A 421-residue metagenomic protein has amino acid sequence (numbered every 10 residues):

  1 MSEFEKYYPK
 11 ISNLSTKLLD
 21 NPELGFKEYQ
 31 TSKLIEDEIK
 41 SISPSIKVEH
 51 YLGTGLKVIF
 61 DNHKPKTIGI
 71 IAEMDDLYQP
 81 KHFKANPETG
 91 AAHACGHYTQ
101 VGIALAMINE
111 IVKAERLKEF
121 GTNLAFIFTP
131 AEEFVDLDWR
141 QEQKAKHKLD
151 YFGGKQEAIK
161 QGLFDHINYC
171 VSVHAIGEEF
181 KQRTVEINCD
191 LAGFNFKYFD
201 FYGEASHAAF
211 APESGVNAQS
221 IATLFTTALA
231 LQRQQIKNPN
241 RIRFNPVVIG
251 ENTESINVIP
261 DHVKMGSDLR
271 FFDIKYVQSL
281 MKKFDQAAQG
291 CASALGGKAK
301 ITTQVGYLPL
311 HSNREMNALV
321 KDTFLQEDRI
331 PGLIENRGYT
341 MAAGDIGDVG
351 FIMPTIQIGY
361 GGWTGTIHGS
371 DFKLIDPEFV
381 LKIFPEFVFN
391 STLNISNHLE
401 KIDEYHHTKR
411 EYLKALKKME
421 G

Functional and structural regions predicted by a protein language model:
M1-A94, Y98-A125: Acidic/His- and Gly-rich active-site-bordering loop/insert found across diverse amide/peptide-bond hydrolases
L18, V58, I70, H97 (+7 more regions): Divalent metal-coordination and catalytic microenvironments
H82-A92, Y98, A114, K118-N245 (+1 more regions): Histidine/acidic-residue-rich, glycine-tolerant segments that coordinate divalent metal ions
C189, A211-G250, N257-V258, I274-K300 (+3 more regions): Acidic-enriched catalytic cores of C-N bond-cleaving enzymes acting on peptides and small amides
F199-G203, K264-F271, I301-Q304: Short, hydrophobic beta-strand segments
S220, T227-Q234, T302, G306-G362: Active-site-adjacent substrate-binding region of metalloamidase/peptidase-like peptide-processing proteins
R241-R243, V247-E251, K300-H311, E400-M419: Short, highly charged C-terminal tails/helix-capping segments
L333-G421: Zn-dependent metallopeptidase/amidohydrolase metal-coordination segment
